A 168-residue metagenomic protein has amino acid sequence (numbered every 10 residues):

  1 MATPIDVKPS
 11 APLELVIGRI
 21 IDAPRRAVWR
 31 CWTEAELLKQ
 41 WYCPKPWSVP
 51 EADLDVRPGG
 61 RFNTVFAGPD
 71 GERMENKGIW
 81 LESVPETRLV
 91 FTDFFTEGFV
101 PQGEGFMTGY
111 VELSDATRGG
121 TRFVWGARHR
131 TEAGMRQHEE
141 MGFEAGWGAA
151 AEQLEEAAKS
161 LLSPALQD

Functional and structural regions predicted by a protein language model:
M1-S48: Hydrophobic ligand-binding cavity/cleft-lining segments
P12-G18, R25, R61, E75 (+3 more regions): Intrinsic-disorder/low-complexity, polar/charged segments enriched in Ser/Thr/Lys/Arg/Asp/Glu/Gln
V16, E36-E75, Q167-D168: Short beta-edge strand/loop motif at the mouth of beta-sheet-based domains
R19, E51-L54, N76-E82, M107-D115: Hydrophobic/aromatic beta-strand elements that line small-molecule binding cavities or substrate pockets in beta-rich
R25-R26, V56-R57, L81-R88, E112-R122: A short, structured loop/turn motif at beta-sheet edges
V28, L38, F62, W80 (+4 more regions): Hydrophobic pocket/interface hotspot
T92, T96-A145: Beta-strand/loop substructures that line and gate deep hydrophobic ligand-binding cavities in soluble
H129-D168: A conserved amphipathic terminal alpha-helix motif
